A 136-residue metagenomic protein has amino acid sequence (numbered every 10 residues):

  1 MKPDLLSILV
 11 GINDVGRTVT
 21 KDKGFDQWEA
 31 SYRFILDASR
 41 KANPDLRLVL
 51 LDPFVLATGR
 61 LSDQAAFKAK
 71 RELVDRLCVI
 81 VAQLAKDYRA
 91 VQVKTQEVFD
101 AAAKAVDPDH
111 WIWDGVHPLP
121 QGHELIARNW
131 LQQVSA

Functional and structural regions predicted by a protein language model:
M1-A136: Alpha-helical cap/lid subdomain in secreted, periplasmic, or secretory-pathway luminal O-acyl-processing enzymes
